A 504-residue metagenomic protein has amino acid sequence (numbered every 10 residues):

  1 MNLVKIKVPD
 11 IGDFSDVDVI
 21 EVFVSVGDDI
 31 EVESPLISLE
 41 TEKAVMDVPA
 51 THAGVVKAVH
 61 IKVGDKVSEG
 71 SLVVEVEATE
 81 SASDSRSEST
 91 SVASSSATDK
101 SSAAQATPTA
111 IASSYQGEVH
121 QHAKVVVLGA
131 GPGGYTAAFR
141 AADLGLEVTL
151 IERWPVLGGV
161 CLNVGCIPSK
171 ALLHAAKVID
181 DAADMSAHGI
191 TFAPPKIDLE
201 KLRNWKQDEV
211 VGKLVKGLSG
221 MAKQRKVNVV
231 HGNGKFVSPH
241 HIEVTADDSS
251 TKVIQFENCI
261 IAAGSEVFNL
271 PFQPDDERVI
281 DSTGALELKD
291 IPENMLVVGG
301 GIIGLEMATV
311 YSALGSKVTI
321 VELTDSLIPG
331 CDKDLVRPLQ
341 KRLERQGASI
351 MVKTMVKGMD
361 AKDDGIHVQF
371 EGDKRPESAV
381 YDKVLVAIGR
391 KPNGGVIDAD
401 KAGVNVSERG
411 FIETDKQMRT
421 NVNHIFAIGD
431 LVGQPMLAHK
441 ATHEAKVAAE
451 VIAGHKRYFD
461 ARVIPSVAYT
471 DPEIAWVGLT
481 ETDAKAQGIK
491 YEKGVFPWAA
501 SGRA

Functional and structural regions predicted by a protein language model:
M1, E77-V125, E371-D373: Intrinsically disordered, low-complexity linker and terminal tail regions
M1-S81, T149: Small cofactor-carrier domains centered on a conserved lysine used for covalent cofactor attachment
Q105, A112-A123, F139-L146, E152-I291 (+7 more regions): Glycine-rich flavin
G117-G133, I291-G301: Beta1/beta-strand and adjacent pyrophosphate-binding region of the FAD-binding site in flavoprotein oxidoreductases
V125-L150, G304-S312: N-terminal Rossmann-like FAD-binding beta1-loop-alpha1 element of flavoenzymes
E277-P292, A379-A453: FAD-site-proximal beta/loop scaffold in flavoenzymes
A475-A504: Structured beta-strand/loop patches that form or line metal/cofactor-binding pockets in enzymes
